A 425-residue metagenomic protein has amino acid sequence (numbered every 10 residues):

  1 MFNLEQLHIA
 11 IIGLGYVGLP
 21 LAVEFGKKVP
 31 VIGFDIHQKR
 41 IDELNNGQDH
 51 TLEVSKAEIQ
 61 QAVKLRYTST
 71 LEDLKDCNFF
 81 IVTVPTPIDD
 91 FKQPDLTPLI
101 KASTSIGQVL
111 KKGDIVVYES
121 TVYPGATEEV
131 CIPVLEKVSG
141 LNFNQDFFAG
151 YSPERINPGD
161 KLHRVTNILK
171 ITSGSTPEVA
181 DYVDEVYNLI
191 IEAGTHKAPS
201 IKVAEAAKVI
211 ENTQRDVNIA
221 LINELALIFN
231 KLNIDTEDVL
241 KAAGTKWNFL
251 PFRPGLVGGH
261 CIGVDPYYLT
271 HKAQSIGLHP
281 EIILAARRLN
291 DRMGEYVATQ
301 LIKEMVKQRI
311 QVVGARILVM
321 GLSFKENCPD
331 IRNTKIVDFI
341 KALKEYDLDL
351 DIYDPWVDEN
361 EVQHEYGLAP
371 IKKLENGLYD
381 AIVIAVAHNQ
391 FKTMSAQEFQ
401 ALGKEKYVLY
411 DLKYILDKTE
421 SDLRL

Functional and structural regions predicted by a protein language model:
M1-L425: Structural/interface elements that position substrates and couple domains in central-metabolism enzymes
